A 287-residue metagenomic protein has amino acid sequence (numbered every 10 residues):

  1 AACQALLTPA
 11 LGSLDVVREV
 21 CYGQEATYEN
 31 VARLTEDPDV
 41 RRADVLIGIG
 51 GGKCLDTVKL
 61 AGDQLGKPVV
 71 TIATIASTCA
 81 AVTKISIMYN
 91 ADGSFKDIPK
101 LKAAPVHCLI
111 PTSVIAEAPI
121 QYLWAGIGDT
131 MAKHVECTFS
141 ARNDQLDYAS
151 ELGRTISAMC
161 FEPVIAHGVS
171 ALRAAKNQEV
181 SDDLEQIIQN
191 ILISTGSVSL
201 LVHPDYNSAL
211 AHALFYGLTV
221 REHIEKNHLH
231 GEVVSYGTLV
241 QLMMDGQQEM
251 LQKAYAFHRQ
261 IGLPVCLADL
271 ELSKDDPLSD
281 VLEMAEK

Functional and structural regions predicted by a protein language model:
A1-D44, L267: ATP/NTP phosphate-donor binding region
A2-Q4, Y28, K53-K59, T78-V82 (+1 more regions): Short glycine/serine/threonine-rich phosphate/pyrophosphate-binding segments that cradle anionic phosphate groups
P38-A61, L65-A76: A short, small-residue-rich loop immediately preceding and capping a beta-strand
P38-R41, G62, D97-A103, H107-C108 (+2 more regions): Solvent-exposed alpha-helices and their adjacent loops that cap or buttress functional pockets in soluble metabolic
L65-I156: A glycine/threonine-rich phosphate-anchoring loop and its flanking beta-alpha core in nucleotide/phosphate-binding
N143, Q247-K287: C-terminal charged capping/lid subdomain of soluble metabolic enzymes
Y148-F257: Active-site segments that bind and position negatively charged phosphate/pyrophosphate groups
